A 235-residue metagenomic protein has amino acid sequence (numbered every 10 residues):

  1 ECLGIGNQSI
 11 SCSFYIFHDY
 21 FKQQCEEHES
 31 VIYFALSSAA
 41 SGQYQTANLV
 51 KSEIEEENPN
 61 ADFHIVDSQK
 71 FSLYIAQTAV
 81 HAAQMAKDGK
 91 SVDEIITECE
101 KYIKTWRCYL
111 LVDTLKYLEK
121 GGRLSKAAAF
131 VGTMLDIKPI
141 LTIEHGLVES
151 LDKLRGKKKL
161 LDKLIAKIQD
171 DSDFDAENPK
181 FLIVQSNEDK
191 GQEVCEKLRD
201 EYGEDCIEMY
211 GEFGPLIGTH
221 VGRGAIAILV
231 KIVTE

Functional and structural regions predicted by a protein language model:
E1-I16: N-terminal glycine-rich anion-binding loop in soluble enzyme alpha/beta folds
C2-L3, E27, Y102-T105: Structured helix-beta-strand junction loops
I16-A47: N-terminal glycine-rich phosphate/adenylate-binding segment common to multiple enzyme folds
A39-Q43, A47-E53, E57-H64, K70-E235: Mixed-charge interfacial surface used for oligomerization/domain docking and macromolecular partner engagement
